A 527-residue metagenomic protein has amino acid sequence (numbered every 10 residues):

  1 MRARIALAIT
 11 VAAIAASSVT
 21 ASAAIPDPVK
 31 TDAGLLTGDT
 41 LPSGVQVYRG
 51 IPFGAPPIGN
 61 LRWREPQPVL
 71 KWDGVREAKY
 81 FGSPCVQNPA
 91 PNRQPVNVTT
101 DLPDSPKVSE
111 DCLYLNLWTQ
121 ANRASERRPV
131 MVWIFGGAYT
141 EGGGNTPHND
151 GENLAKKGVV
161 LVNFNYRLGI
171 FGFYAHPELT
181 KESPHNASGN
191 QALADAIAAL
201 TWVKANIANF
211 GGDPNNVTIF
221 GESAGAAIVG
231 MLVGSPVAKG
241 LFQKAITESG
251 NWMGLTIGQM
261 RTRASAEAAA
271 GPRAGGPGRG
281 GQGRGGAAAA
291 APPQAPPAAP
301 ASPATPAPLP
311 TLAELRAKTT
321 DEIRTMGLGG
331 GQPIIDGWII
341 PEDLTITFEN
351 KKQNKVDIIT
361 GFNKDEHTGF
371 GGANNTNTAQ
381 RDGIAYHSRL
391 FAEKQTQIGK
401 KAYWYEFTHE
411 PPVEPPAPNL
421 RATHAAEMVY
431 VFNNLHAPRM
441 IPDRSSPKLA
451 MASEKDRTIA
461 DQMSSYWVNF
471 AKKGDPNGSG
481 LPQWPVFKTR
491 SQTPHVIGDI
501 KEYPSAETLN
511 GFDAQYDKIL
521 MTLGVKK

Functional and structural regions predicted by a protein language model:
A6-S18: Bacterial N-terminal signal peptides
S22-N190, I441-M463, K473-L481, K501 (+2 more regions): Non-catalytic accessory segments of hydrolases
N88, E393, I398-K527: Mobile gating loops/cap/lid regions near enzyme active sites that modulate substrate access
T100-D101, A198, A205, M231 (+3 more regions): Substrate-access "cap/lid" subdomains that shape and gate the entrance to catalytic or ligand-binding pockets
C112, H185-A208, E267-A268: Alpha/beta-hydrolase active-site loop
N165, F220, G230, S235 (+4 more regions): Alpha/beta-hydrolase-fold catalytic nucleophile elbow
F210-E222: Alpha/beta-hydrolase fold nucleophile elbow
G225-V229: Catalytic nucleophile loop
